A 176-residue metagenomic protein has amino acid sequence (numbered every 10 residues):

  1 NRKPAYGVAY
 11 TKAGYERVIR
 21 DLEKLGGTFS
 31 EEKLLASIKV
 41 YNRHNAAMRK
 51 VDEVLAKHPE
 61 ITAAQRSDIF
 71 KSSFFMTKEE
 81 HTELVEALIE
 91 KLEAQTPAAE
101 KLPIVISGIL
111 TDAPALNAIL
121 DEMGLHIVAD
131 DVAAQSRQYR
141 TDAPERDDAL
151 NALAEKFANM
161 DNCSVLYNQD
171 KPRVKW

Functional and structural regions predicted by a protein language model:
N1-R2, S30: Short, charged, low-complexity loops and linkers
R2-Y6, R17-R20: A short, charged helix-loop
Y6-V8, M160: Hydrophobic structural segments
V8, K12-Y15, V174: Short, amphipathic alpha-helical "lid/cap" segments that border enzyme active or binding sites
K12, E16-E145: A charged, amphipathic alpha-helical module
G124-I127, F157-V165: Alpha-helix capping/termination and helix-coil
E145-N159: Acidic, Ser/Thr-rich peripheral helices and adjacent loops at domain boundaries
V165-W176: A short, acidic, amphipathic alpha-helical segment used as a generic capping/interface helix at domain edges
